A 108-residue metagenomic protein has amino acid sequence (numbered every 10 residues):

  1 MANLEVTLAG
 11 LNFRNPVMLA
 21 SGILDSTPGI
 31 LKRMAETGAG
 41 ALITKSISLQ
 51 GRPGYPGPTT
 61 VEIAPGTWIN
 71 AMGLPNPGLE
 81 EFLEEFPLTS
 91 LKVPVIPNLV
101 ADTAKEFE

Functional and structural regions predicted by a protein language model:
N3-F13, M18, I23, P28-E108: Active-site entrance/lid segments in N-terminal catalytic domains of soluble metabolic enzymes
